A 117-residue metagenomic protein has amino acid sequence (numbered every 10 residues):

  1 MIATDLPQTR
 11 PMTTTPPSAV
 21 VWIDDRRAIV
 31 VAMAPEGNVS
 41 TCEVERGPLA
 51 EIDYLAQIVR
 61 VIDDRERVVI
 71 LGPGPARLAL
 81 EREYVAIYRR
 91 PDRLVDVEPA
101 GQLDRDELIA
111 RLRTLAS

Functional and structural regions predicted by a protein language model:
M1-S117: Terminal alpha-helical anchor/extension segments at protein ends
